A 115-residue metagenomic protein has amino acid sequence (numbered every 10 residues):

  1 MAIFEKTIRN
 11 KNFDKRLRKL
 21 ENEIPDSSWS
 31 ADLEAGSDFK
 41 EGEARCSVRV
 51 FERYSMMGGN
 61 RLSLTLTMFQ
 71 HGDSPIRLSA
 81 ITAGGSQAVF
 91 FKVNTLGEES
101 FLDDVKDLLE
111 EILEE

Functional and structural regions predicted by a protein language model:
M1-S28: Terminal, regulation- and interaction-focused segments at domain boundaries
R9-K11, E34, F51, I81: A structural detector for beta-sheet-dominated domains
K11, K15, R61, L96 (+1 more regions): Conserved active-site and cofactor/substrate-binding residues in soluble primary-metabolism enzymes
L17-E21, L66, K106: A generic alpha-helix structural signal
E21-T65, G72: Ser/Thr-rich, low-complexity intrinsically disordered terminal regions
P25, T67, E110-L113: Signal for well-folded cores of large energy- and translation-related assemblies
G58-V93: Beta-strand/loop substructures that line and gate deep hydrophobic ligand-binding cavities in soluble
A88-E115: A conserved amphipathic terminal alpha-helix motif
